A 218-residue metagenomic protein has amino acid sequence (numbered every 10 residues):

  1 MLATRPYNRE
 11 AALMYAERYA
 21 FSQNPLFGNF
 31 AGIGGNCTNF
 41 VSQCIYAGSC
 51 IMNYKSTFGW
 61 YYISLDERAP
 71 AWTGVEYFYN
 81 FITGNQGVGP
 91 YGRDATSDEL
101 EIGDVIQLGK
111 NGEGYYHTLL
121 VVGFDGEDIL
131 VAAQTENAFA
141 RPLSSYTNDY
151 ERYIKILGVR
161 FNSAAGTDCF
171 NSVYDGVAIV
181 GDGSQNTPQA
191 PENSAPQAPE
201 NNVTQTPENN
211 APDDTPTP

Functional and structural regions predicted by a protein language model:
M1-P70: N-terminal capping segments
R5-A12, G74, A195, A211: Poly-acidic low-complexity segments
L26-G35, K55-L65, K110-R152: Glycine-rich catalytic cores of cysteine/serine-nucleophile enzymes that process amide/ester linkages in cell-envelope
Y61-V131: ...with weaker cross-activation on analogous glycine-rich loops/strands in unrelated enzymes
L130, S144-P196, N201-E208, P212-P218: Low-complexity, Gly/Ser/Thr/Pro-rich intrinsically disordered linker/tail segments
